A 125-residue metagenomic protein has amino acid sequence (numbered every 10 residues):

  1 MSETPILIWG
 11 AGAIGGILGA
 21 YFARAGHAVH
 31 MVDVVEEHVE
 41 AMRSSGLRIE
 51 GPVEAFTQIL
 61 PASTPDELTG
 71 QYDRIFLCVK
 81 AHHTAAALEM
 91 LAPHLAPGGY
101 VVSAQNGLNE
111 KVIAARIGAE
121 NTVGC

Functional and structural regions predicted by a protein language model:
M1-R48: NAD(P)+-binding Rossmann beta1-loop-alpha1 motif at the extreme N-terminus of oxidoreductases
M1-T4, E50-T57, P65-D66: Extreme N-terminal leader/targeting segments of oxidoreductases
V32, F56-C125: Rossmann-like NAD(P)(H) cofactor-binding subdomain of soluble oxidoreductases
L47-G51, G118-N121: Short, hinge-like loop/turn segments at secondary-structure boundaries
